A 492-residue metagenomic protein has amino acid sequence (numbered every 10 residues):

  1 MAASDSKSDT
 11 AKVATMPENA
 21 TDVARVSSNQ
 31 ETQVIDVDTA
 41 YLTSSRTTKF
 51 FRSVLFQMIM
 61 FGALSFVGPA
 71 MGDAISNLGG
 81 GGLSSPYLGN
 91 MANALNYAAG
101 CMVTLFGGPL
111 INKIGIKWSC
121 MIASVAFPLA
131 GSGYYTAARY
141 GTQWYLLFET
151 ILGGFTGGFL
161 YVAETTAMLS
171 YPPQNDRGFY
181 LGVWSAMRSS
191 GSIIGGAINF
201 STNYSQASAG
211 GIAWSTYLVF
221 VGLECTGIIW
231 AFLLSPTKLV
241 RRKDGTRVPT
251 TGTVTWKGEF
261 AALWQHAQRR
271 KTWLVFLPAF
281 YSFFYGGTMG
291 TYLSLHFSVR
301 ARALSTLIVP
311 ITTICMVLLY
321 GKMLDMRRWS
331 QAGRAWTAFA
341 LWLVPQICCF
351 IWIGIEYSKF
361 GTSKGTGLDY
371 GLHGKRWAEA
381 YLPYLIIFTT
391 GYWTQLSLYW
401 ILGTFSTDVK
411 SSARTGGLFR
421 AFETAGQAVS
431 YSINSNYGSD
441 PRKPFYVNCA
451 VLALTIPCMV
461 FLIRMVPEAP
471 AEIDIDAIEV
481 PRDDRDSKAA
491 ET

Functional and structural regions predicted by a protein language model:
M1-T48, V240-W256, P467-T492: Intrinsically disordered, low-complexity terminal tails of fungal membrane proteins
V54, M71, I75, T226 (+3 more regions): Membrane-interfacial loop- and helix-cap regions that link adjacent transmembrane helices in polytopic membrane proteins
F61-P69, Y97, G131, L146-G158 (+5 more regions): Helical-face signature of the major facilitator-like transporter fold
S76-L88, Y134-W144, L169-D176, S192-T216 (+6 more regions): Extracellular/lumenal inter-transmembrane loop segments of multi-pass membrane transporters
Y87, W118-Y134, R334-I353: Structural signature of the two symmetry-related core transmembrane helices
N93, A99-C101, G153-L160, N175-I212 (+4 more regions): Glycine-rich segments within core transmembrane alpha-helices of 12-TM secondary carriers
M102-Q143: Conserved MFS/SLC helix-loop-helix module at the cytosolic interface between two early adjacent transmembrane helices
A213-L234, A340-C349, P444-R464: Symmetry-related core transmembrane helices of the 12-TM Major Facilitator Superfamily/SLC fold
